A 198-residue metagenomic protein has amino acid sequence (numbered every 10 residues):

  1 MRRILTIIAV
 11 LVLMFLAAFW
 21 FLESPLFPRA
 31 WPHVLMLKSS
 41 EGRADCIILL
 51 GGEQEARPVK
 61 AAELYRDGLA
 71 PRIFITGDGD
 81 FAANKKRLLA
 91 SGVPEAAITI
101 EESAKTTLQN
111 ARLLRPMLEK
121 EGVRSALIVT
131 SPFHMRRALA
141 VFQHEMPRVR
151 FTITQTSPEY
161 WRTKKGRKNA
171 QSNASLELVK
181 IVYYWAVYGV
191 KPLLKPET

Functional and structural regions predicted by a protein language model:
M1-I4: Positively charged n-region of N-terminal signal peptides that target proteins for export
T6-L22: Hydrophobic membrane-insertion alpha-helices, especially the h-region of bacterial N-terminal signal peptides
A9-L13, L64, H144, V187: Enrichment for repetitive, rod-forming helical segments
F15, L26, V179-K180: Alpha-helical structural elements
A18-K168: A structural signal for short, hydrophobic/glycine-enriched beta-strand patches
G166-E197: A transmembrane-helix-recognition feature enriched in membrane-embedded lipid enzymes and envelope glyco-/phospholipid
